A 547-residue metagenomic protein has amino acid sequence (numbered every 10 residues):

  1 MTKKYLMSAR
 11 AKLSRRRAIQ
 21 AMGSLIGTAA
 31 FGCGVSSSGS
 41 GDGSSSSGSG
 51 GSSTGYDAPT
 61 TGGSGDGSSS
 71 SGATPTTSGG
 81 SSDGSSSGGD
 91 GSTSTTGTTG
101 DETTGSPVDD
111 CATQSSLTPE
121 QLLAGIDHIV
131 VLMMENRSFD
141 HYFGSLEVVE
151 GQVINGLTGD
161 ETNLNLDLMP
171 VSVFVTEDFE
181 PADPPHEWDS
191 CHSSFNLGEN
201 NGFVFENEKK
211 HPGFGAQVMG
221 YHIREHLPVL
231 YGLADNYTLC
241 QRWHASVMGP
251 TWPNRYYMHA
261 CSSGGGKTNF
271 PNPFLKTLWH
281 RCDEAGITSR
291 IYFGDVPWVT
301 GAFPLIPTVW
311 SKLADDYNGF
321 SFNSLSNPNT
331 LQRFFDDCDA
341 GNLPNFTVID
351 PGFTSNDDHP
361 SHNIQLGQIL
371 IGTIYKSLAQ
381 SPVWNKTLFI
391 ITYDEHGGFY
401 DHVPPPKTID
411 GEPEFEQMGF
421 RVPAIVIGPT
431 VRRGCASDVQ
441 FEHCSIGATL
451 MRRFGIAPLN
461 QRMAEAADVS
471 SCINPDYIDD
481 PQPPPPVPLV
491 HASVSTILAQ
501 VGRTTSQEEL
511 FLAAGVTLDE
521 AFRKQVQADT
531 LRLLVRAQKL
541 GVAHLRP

Functional and structural regions predicted by a protein language model:
M1-F31: N-terminal secretory signal peptides
M7-A9, T28, Y56, S71 (+1 more regions): N-terminal cationic amphipathic segment used for targeting or macromolecule association
A18, T74, I306-V309: Charged/polar interaction segments and conserved charged motifs
I26-G27, S106-P547: N-terminal pro-sequences and low-complexity stem/linker regions of secreted or lumenal proteins
F31-C111: Ser/Thr-rich, Pro/Gly/Ala-heavy low-complexity intrinsically disordered linkers and tails of secreted extracellular
